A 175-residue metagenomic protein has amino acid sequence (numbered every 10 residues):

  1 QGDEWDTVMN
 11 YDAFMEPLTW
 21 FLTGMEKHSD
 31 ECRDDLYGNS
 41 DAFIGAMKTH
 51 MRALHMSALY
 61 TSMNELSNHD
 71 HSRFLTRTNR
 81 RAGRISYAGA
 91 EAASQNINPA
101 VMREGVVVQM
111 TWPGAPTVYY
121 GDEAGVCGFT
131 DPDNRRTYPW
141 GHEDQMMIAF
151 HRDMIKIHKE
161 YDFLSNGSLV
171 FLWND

Functional and structural regions predicted by a protein language model:
Q1-S62, V108, G125-D162, N174-D175: Active-site-proximal helices and loops of the catalytic beta/alpha 8
G24-D30, A58-S94, D133-N134: Active-site clefts of carbohydrate-active enzymes
G89-I97, Y138-Q145: Short, contiguous acidic/charged loop-to-helix segments that flank catalytic cores in large enzymes
P99-V108: Short, acidic/polar
T111: Conserved active-site segments centered on acidic
V118-A124: Short acidic/histidine-rich active-site segments
S168-N174: Short, solvent-exposed loop/turn elements at beta->coil junctions and helix N-caps that rim active or binding pockets
